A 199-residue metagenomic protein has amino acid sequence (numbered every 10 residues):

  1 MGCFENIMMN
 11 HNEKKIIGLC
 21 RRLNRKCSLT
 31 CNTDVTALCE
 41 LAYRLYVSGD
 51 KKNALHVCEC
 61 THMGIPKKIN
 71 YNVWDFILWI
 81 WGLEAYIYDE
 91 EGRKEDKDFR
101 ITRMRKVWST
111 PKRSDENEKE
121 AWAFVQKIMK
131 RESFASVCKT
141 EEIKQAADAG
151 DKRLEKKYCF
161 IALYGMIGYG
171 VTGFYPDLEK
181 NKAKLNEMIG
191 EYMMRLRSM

Functional and structural regions predicted by a protein language model:
G2, E40, F76-W79, L83 (+3 more regions): "A position-specific structural signal for the A-helix of alpha-solenoid helical repeats
N6, R44, I87, Q145 (+1 more regions): Residue-level signature for tetratricopeptide repeat
N24-T30, I65-W74, T110-N117: Flexible helix-coil transition and linker loops at the boundaries of alpha-helical arrays
D34, N70-V73, I77, E155: Residues that mark the junctions of alpha-helical repeat units in TPR/alpha-solenoid scaffolds
